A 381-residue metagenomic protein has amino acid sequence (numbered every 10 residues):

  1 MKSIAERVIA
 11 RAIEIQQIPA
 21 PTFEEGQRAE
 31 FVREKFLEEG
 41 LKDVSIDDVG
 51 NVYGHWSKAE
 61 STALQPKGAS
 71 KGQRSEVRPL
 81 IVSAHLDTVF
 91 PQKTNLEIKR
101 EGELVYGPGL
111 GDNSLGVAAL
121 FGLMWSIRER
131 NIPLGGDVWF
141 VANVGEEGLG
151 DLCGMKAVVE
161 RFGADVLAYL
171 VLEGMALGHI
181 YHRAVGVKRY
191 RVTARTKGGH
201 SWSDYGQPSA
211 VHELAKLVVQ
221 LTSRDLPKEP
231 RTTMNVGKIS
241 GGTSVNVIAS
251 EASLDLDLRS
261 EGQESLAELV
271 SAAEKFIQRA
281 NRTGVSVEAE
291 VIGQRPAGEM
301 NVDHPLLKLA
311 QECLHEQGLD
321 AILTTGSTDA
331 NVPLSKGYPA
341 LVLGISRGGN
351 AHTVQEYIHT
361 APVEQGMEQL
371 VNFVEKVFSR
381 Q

Functional and structural regions predicted by a protein language model:
M1-L104: Acidic/His- and Gly-rich active-site-bordering loop/insert found across diverse amide/peptide-bond hydrolases
Q17, L64, G72, R195 (+2 more regions): Metal-dependent amide/peptide-bond hydrolase catalytic core, centered on the "pita-bread" metallohydrolase fold
V32, V117-I127, M155-V158, L214-V218 (+2 more regions): Buried hydrophobic packing segments
S83-A84, V141-N143, Y169-E173, T193-R195 (+2 more regions): Short beta-strand segments
L86-R100, V166, H182-T193, L341-V342: Acidic-glycine-rich active-site phosphate/pyrophosphate-binding loop
T94-N95, G178-R183, G241-N246: Short beta-strand/turn micro-motifs at beta-sheet edges
L104, G109-V185, P227, D257: Acidic/histidine-rich catalytic neighborhood of metal-dependent amide-processing enzymes
L120, V171-K197, S201-D204, A210-L217: Phosphate/diphosphate-binding glycine-rich loops and adjacent basic-rich segments that engage nucleotide
